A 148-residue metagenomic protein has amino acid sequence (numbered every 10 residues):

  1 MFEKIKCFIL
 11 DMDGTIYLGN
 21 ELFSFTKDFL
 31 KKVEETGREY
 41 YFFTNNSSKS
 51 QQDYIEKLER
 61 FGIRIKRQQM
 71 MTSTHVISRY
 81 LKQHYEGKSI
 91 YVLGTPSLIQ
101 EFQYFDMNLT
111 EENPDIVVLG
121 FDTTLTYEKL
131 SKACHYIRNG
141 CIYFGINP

Functional and structural regions predicted by a protein language model:
M1-M12, I16-P148: HAD-like aspartate-dependent phosphatase fold
